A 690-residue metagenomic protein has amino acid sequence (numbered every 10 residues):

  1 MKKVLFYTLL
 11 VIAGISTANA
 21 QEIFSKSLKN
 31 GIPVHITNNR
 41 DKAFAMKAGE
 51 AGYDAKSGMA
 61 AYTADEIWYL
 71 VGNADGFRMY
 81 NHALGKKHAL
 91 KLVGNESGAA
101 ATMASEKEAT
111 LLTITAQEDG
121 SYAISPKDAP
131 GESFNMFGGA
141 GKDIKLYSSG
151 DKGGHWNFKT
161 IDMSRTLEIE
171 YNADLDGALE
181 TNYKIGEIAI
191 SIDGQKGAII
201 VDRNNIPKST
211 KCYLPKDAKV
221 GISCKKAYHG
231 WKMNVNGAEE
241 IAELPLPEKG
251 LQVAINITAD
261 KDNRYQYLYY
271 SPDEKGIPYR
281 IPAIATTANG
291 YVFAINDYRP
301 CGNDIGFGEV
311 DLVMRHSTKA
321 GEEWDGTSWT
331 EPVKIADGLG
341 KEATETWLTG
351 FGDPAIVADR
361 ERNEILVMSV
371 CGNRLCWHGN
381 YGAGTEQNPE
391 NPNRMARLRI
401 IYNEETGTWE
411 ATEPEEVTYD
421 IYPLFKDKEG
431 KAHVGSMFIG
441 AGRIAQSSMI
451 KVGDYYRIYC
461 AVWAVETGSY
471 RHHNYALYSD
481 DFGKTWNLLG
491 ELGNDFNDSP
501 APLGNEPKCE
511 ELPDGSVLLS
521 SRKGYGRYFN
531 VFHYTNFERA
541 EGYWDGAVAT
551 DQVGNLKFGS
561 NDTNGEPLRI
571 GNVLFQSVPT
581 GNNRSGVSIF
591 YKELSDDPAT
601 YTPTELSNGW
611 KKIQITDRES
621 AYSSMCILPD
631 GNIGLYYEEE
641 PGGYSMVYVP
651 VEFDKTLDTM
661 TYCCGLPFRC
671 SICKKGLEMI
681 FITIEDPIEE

Functional and structural regions predicted by a protein language model:
M1-Q21: Bacterial Sec-dependent N-terminal signal peptides
Q21-S164: Lectin-like carbohydrate-binding module/patch detector with strong preference for beta-trefoil
M46, L175-V201: Short, ordered, surface-exposed loop/turn motifs in non-cytosolic proteins
N135, P215-I241: Surface-exposed interfaces of beta-sheet-rich extracellular modules
R165-N172, S223-K225, A242-D262: Conserved "repeat-terminator" motif of extracellular CCP/Sushi domains
L167-G177, T181, I190, I255 (+1 more regions): A short, amphipathic beta-strand motif
G194-L214, G237-E248: Short, solvent-exposed S/T- and G/P-enriched segments that are highly enriched in secreted/extracellular and lumenal
D262-R669: Asp-box/BNR beta-propeller blade signature and adjacent active/binding-site loops in extracellular glycan-interacting
